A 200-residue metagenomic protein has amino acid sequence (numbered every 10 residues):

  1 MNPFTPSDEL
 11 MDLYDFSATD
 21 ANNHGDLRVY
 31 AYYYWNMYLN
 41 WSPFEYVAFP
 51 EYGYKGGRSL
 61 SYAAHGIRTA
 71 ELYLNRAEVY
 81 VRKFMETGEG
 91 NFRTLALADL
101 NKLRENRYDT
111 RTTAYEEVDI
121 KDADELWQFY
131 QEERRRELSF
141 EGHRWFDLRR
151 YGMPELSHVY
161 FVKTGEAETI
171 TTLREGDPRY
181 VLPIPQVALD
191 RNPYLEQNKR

Functional and structural regions predicted by a protein language model:
M1, P6, A18-R200: Acidic/polar-rich alpha-helix caps and helix-coil junctions
Y14: Active-site-proximal, Lys/Arg-enriched surface segment that forms a nucleic-acid-binding/basic interface patch
